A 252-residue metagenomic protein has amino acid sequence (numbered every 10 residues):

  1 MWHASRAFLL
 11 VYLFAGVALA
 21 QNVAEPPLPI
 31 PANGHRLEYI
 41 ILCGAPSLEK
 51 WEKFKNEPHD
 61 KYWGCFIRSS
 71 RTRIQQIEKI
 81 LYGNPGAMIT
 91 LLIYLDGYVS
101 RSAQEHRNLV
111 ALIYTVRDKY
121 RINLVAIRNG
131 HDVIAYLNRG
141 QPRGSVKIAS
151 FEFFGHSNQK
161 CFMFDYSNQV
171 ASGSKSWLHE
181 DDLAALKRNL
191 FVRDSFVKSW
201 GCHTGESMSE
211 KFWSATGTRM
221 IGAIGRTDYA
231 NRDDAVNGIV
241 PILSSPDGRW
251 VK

Functional and structural regions predicted by a protein language model:
M1-H3: N-terminal secretory signal peptides that target proteins for export/translocation
R6-G16: Bacterial N-terminal signal peptides
Y12, P29-I30, I40-C43, D60 (+6 more regions): Compositionally biased, low-complexity repeat tracts
Y12-F14, N33, V116, R143 (+2 more regions): A generic structural signal for short, solvent-exposed coil/turn residues that cap or connect secondary-structure
Q21-L91: Boundary/activation segment at the start of structured domains
A45-S47, W51, H59, I77-S195 (+1 more regions): Catalytic-core segments of thiol-dependent peptidases
S70-R73, V116, V133, I239: Generic hydrophobic, helix-prone segments enriched in Leu/Val/Ile
V192-K252: Active-site-proximal C-terminal subdomain of hydrolase catalytic domains
